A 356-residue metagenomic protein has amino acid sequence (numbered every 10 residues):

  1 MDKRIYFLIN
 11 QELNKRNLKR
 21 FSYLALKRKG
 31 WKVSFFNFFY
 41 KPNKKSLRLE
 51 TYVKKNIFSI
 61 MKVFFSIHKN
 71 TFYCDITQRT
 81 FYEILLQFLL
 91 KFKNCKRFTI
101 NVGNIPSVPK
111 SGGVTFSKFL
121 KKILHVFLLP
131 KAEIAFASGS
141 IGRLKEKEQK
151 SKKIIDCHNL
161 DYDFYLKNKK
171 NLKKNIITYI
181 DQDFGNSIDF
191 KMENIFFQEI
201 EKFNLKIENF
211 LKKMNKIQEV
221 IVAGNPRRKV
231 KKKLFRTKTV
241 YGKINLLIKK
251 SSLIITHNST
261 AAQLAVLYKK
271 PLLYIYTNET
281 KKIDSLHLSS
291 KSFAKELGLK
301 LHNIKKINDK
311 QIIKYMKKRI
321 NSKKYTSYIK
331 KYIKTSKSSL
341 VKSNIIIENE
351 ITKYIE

Functional and structural regions predicted by a protein language model:
I5-G30, S34-L166, A261-A262: Active-site and donor-binding regions of nucleotide-sugar-utilizing enzymes
N14-S22, E199-K206, S343, I347: Conserved alpha-helical elements of sugar-nucleotide-dependent glycosyltransferases
S46-V53, K110-F116, N186-K202, K282-L288: Short, flexible/disordered intra-domain loops and linkers
K55-K62, N159, I221-Y268, L272: Donor nucleotide-activated moiety binding/catalytic core segment of transferases that use nucleotide-activated donors
F98-P109, T178-D189, T277: Short, solvent-exposed beta-strand-terminating loops
Y162-K229: Conserved catalytic-core segment of nucleotide-activated headgroup transferases in glycan assembly
K231-L234, T260-S336: Catalytic binding pocket for nucleotide-activated donors in carbohydrate/polymer assembly enzymes
K330-E356: C-terminal alpha-helical cap of glycosyltransferases
